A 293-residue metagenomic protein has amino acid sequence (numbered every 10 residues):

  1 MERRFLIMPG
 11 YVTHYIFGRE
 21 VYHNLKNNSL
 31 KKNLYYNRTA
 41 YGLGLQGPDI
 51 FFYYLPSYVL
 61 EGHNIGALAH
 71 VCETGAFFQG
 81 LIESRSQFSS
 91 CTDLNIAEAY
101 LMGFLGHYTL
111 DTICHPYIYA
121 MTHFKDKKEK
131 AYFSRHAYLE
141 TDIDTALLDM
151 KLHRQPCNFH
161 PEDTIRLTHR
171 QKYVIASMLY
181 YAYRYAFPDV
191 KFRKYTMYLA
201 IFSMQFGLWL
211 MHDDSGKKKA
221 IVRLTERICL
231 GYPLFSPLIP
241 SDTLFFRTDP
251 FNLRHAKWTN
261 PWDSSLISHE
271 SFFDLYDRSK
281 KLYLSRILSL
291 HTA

Functional and structural regions predicted by a protein language model:
E2-G103, Y108-A293: N-terminal leader/auxiliary helical segments
